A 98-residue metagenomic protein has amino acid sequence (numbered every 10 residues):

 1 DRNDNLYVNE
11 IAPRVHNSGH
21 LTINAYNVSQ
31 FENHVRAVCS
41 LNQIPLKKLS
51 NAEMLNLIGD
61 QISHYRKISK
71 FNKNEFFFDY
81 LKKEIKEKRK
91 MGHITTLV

Functional and structural regions predicted by a protein language model:
D1-D4, V98: Short acidic-glycine loop/turn motifs at beta-strand connectors
R2-N3, A12-D60: Active-site "cap" helix and flanking loop/linker of ATP-utilizing ligase/carboxylase catalytic domains
R36-V98: Peripheral (often C-terminal) accessory segments that flank ATP-dependent C-N-forming ligase machineries
